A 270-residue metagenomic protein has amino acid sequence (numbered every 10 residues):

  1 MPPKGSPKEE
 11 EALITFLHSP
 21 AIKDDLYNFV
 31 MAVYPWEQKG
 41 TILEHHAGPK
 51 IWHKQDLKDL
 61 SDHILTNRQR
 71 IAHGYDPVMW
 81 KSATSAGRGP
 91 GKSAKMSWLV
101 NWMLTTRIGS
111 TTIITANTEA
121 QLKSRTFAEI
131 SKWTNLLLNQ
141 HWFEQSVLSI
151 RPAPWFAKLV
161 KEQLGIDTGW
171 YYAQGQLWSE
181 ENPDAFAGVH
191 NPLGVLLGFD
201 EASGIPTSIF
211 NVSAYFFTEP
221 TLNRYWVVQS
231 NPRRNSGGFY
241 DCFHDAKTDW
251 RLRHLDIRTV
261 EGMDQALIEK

Functional and structural regions predicted by a protein language model:
M1-K270: Phosphate/NTP-binding elements of NTP-utilizing enzymes
